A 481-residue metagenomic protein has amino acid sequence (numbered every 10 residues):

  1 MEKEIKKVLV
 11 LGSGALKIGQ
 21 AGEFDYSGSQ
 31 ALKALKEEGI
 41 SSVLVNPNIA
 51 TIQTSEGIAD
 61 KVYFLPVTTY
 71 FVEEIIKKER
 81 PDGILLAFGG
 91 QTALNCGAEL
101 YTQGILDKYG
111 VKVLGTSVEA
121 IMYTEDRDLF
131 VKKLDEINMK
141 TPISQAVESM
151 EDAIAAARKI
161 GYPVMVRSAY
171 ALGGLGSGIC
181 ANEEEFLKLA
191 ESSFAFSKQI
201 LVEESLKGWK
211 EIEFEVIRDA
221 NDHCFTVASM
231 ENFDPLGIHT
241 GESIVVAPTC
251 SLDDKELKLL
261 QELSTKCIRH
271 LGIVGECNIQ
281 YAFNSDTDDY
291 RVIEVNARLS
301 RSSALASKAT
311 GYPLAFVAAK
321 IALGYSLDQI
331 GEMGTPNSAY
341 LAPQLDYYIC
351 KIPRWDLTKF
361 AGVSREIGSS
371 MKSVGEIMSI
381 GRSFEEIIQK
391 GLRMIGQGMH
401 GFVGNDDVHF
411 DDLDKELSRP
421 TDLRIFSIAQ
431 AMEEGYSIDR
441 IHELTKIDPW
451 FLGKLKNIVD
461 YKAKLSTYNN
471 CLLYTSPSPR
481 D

Functional and structural regions predicted by a protein language model:
E2, K6, G12, D25 (+12 more regions): ATP-dependent carboxylate activation and anion-phosphoryl transfer catalytic cores that bind Mg-ATP to form
G14, I84, R167, I441: Conserved hydrophobic/aromatic pocket- or pore-lining residues that grip, position, or stack substrates in active sites
L16-K61, L65, E79-E125, K140-Q145: A short, GP-enriched loop/loop-strand-helix hinge that lies immediately N-terminal to, or at the N-terminal rim
A34, I105, K133, A156 (+1 more regions): Hydrophobic/aromatic ligand-binding patch that stacks against planar heteroaromatic rings of cofactors or nucleotides
T54, K108-S177: A conserved helix-loop-beta module that forms one wall/lid of the active-site cleft in ATP-utilizing catalytic domains
Y474-D481: Conserved small/polar residues in nucleotide/adenosyl-binding loops
